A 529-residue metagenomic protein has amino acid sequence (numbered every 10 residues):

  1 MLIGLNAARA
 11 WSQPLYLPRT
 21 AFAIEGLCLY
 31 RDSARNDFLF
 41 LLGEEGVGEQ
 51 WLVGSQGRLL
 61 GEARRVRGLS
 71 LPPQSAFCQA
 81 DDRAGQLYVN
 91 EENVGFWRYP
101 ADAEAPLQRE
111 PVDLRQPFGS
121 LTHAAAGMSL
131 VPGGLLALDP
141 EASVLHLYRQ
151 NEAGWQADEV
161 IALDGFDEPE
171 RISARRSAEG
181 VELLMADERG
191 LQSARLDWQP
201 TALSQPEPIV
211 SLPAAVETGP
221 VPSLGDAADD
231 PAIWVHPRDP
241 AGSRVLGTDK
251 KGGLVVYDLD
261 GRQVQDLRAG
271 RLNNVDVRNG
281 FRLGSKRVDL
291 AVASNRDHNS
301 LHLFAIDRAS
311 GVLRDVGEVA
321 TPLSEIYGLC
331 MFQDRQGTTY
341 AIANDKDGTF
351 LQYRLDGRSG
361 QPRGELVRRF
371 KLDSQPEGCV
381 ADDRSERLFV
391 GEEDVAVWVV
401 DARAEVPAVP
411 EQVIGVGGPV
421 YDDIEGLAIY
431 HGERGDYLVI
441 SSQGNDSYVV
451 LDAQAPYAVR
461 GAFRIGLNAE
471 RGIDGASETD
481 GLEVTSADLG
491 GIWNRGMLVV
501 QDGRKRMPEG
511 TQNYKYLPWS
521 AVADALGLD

Functional and structural regions predicted by a protein language model:
M1-D529: Sequence/structural signature of beta-propeller domains
